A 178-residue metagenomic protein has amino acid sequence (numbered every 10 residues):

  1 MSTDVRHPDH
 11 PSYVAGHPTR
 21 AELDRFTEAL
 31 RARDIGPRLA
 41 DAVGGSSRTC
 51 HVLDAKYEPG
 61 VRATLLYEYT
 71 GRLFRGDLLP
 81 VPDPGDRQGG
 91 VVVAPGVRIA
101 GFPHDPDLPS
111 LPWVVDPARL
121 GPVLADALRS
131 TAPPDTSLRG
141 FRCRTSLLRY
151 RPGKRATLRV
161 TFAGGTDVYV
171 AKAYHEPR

Functional and structural regions predicted by a protein language model:
M1-R178: Phosphate/pyrophosphate-binding loops and the adjoining catalytic core of nucleotide-dependent enzymes
